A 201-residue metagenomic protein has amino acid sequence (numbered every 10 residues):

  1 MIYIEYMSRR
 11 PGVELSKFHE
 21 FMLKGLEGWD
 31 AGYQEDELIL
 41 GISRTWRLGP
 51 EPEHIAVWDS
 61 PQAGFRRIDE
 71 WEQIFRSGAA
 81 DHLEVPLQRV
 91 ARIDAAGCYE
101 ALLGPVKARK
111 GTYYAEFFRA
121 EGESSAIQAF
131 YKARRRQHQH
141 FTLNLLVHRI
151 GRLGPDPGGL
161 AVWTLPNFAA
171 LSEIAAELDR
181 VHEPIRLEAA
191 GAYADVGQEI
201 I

Functional and structural regions predicted by a protein language model:
M1-I201: Short S/T/G/P-rich N-terminal loop/turn motif that feeds into the first structured element of a domain
